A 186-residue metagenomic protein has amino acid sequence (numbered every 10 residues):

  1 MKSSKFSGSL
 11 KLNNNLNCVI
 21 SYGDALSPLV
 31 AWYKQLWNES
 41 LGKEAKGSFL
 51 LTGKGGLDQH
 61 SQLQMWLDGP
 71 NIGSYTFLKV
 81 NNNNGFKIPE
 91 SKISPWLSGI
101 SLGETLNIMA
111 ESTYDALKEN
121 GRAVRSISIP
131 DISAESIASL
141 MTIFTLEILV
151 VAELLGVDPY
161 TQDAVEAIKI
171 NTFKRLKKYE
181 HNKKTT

Functional and structural regions predicted by a protein language model:
M1-T186: A SIS-like phosphosugar-recognition module
